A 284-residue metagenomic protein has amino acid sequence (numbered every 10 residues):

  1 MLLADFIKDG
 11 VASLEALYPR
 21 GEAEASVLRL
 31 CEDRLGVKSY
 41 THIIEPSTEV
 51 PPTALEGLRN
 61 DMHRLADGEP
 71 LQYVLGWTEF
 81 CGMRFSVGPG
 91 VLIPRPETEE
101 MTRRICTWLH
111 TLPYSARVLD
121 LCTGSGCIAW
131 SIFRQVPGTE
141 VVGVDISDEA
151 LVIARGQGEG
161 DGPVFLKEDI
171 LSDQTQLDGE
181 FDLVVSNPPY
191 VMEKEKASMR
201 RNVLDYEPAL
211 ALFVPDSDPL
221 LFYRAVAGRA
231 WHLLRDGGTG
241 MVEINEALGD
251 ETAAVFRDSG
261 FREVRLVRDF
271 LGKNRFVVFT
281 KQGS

Functional and structural regions predicted by a protein language model:
M1-I43: Non-catalytic accessory regions of SAM-dependent methyltransferases
L30, G68, T98, I128 (+5 more regions): Residue-level signal for inorganic ion chemistry
C31-W108: Conserved AdoMet
R84, E140, G162-V164, R262-R265: Conserved beta-strand segments of alpha/beta enzyme cores
E97-S198, A225: Conserved SAM/SAH cofactor-binding pocket of Class I
Y190, T280-G283: C-terminal beta-strand of the catalytic ATP-binding
Y190-F222: Mobile active-site "lid"/loop adjacent to the S-adenosyl-L-methionine
D216-T280: Conserved Class I SAM-dependent methyltransferase catalytic core
